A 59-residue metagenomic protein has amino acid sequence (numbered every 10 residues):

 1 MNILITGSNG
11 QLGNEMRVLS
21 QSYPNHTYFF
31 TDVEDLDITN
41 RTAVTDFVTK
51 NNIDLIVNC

Functional and structural regions predicted by a protein language model:
M1, V33, T45: Generic anion/oxyanion-binding catalytic loop in active/binding sites
M1-Y23: N-terminal Rossmann NAD(P)H-binding glycine-rich loop of SDR-like oxidoreductase domains
N2, T27, N52-D54: Structural signature of beta-strand start/N-cap positions in the alpha/beta core of ABC transporter nucleotide-binding
T6, T31, I56-C59: SDR active-site strand-loop-helix element
Y23-T27, T42: Short, glycine- and charge-enriched coil/turn segments that flank and shape catalytic ligand pockets
T27-I38: A short beta-strand-loop structural module common to alpha/beta enzyme folds
L36-V57: Conserved Rossmann-fold cofactor-binding substructure of NAD(P)-dependent oxidoreductases
